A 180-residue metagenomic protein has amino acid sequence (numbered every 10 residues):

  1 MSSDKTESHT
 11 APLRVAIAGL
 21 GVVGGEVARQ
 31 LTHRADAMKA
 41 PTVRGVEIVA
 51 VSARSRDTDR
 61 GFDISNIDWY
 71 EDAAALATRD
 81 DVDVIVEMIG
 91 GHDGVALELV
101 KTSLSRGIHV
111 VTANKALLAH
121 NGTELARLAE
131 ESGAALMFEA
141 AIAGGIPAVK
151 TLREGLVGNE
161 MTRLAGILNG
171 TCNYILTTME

Functional and structural regions predicted by a protein language model:
S2-R106: N-terminal glycine-/serine-/threonine-rich beta1-alpha1-beta2 phosphate-ribose binding loop of Rossmann-like
V22, A143, P147, N159 (+1 more regions): Charged, alpha-helix-enriched surfaces in structured cytosolic catalytic cores of large nucleotide-utilizing machines
A28-R29, G61-I64, G122-L125, P147-E154 (+1 more regions): Short acidic, glycine/serine/threonine-rich loops at helix termini
S52-D57, I142-G144, I167-N173: Glycine-rich beta-alpha junction loops
Y70-E71, V86-E87, V111-A113, L136-A140 (+1 more regions): General beta-strand structural signal in soluble alpha/beta enzymes
G91-R106, A113-E154: Rossmann-fold NAD(P)-binding glycine/threonine-rich loop
R106-H109, G170: Glycine-enriched alpha-helix->loop->beta-strand junction motifs that scaffold or abut catalytic
E154-E180: Conserved anion/nucleotide-ligand pocket segment
